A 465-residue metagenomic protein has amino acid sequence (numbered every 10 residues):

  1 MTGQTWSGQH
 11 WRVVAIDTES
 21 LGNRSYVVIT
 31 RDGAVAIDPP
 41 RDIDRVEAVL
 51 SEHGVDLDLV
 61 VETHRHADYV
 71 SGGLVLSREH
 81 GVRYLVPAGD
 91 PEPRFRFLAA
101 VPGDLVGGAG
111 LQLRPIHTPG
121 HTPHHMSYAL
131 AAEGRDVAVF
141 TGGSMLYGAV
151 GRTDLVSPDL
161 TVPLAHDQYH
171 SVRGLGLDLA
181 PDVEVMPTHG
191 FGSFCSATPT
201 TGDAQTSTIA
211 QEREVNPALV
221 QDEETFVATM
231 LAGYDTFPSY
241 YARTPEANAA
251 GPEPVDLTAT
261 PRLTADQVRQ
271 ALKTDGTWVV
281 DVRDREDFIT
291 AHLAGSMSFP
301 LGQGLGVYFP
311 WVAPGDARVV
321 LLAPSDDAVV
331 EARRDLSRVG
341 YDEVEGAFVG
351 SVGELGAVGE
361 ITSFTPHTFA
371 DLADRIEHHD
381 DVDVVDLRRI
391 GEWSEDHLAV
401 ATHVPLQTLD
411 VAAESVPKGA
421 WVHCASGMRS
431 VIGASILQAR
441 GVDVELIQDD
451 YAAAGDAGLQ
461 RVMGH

Functional and structural regions predicted by a protein language model:
T2-D56, Y128-G142, G148: Conserved beta-strand hairpin/beta-sheet module of binuclear metal-dependent hydrolase folds, prominently
V28, D38, H64, L76 (+8 more regions): Divalent metal-coordination and catalytic microenvironments
A36-D38, L57-H66, Y84-G89, T118-G120 (+3 more regions): Active-site neighborhood of phospho(di)ester-bond hydrolases with catalytic His/Asp-centered motifs
P39-P40, R65, D90, H121-T122 (+5 more regions): Active-site metal-binding loops of divalent metal-dependent hydrolases
I43-L85: Active-site metal-binding motif and surrounding structural segment of the metallo-beta-lactamase
Q112, T122-D235: Metallo-beta-lactamase
R152-D154, A210-R243, P252, R285-H465: Rhodanese-like catalytic fold shared by cysteine-dependent sulfurtransferases and DSP/PTP-type phosphatases
D256-Q267: A contiguous, basic/glycine-rich beta-loop/short-helix subdomain that forms a polymer-engagement track
